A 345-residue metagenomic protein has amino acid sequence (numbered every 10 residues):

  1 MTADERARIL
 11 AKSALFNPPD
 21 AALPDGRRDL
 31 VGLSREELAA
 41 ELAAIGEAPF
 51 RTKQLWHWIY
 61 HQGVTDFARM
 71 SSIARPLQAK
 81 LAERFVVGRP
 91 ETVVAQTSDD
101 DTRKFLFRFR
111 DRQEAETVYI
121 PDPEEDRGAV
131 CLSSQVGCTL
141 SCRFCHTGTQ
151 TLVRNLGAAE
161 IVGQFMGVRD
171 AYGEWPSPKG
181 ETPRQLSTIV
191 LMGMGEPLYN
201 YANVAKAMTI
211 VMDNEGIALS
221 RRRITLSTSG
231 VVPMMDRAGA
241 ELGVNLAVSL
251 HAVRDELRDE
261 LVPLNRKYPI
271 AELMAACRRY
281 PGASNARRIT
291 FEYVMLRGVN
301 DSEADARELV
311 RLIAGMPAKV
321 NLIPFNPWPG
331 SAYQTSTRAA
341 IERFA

Functional and structural regions predicted by a protein language model:
M1-A115, Y119-P121, P176-K179, R278-A286 (+1 more regions): Auxiliary Fe-S-binding modules of radical SAM enzymes
W56, T117, T139, R143-H146 (+2 more regions): Short, surface-exposed helix/turn micro-motifs that flank interaction/cofactor sites
R103, A115, G128-L132, L140 (+1 more regions): Generic beta-strand structural signal
K104-L106, C131, N245-A247: Beta-strand secondary-structure signal
Y119, S134-V136, H146-T149, V190-G193 (+2 more regions): Short, structured patches in soluble enzyme cores that scaffold and shape functional sites
D122-E174: Canonical Radical SAM [4Fe-4S] cluster-binding loop centered on the CxxxCxxC motif and its immediate flanking residues
D170-F344: Conserved AdoMet/S-adenosylmethionine-binding subsite of the radical SAM
